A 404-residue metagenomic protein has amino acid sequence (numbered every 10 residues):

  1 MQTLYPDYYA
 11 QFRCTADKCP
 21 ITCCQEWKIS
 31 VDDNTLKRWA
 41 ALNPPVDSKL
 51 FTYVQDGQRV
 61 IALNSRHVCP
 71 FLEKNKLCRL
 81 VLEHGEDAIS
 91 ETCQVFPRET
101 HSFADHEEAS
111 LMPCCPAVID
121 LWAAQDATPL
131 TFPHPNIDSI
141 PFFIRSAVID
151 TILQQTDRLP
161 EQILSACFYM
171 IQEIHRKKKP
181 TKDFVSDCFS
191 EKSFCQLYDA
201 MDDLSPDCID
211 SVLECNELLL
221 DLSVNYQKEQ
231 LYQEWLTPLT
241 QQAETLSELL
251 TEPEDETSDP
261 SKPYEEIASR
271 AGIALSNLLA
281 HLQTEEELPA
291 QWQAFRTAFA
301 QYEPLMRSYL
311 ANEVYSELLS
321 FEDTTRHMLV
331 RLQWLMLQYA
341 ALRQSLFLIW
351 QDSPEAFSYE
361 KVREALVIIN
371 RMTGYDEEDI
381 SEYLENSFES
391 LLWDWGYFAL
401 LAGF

Functional and structural regions predicted by a protein language model:
P6, T15-A16, V31, G85 (+3 more regions): Generic detector of ordered secondary-structure context
Y8-G57: Polybasic, low-complexity association/targeting segments
Q11-I29, N64-E99, M112-I119: Local cysteine-cluster metal-coordination motifs and their immediate loop/turn environment, predominantly Fe-S cluster
S30-D33, L63, L72, D87-S90 (+3 more regions): Generic alpha-helical scaffold signal
V46-K76: Gly/Pro-rich turn-and-neighbor structural signature
K76, H84-P180: Internal, well-ordered alpha/beta segment that forms a basic, Gly-enriched binding/recognition surface
L159-F404: Hydrophobic, aromatic-lined core segments that form the binding pocket/scaffold for planar heteroaromatic ligands
